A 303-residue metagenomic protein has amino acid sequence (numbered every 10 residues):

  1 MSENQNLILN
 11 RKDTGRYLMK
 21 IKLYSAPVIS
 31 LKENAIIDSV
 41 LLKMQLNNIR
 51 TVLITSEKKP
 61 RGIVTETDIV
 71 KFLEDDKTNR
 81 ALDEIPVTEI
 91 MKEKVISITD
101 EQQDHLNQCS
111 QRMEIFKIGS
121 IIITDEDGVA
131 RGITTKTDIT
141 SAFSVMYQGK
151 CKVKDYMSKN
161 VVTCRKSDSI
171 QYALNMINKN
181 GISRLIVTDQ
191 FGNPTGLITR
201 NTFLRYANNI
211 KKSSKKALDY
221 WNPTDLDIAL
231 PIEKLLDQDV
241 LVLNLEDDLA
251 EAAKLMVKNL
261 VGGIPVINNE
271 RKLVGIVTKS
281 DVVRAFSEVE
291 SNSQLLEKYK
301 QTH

Functional and structural regions predicted by a protein language model:
M1-H303: Tandem CBS (Cystathionine beta-synthase) repeat/Bateman regulatory domains
